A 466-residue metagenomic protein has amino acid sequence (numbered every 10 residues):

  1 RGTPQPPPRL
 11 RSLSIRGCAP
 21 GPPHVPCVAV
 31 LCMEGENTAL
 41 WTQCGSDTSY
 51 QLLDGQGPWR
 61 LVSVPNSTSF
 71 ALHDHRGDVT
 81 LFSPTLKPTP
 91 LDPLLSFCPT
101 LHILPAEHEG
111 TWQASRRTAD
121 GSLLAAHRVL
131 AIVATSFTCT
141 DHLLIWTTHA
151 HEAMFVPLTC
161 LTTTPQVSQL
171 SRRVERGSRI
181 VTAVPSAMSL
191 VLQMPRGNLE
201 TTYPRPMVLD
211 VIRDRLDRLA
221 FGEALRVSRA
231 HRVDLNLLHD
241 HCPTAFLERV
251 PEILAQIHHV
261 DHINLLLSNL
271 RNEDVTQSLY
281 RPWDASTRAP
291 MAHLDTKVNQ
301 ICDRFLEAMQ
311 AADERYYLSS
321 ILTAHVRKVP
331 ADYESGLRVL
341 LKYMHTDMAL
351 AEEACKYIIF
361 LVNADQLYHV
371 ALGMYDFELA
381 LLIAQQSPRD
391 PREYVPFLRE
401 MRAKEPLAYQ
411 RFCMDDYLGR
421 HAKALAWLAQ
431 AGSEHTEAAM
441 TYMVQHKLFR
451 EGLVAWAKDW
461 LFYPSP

Functional and structural regions predicted by a protein language model:
R1-P466: Extended alpha-helical solenoid/arm regions of large eukaryotic scaffolding proteins
